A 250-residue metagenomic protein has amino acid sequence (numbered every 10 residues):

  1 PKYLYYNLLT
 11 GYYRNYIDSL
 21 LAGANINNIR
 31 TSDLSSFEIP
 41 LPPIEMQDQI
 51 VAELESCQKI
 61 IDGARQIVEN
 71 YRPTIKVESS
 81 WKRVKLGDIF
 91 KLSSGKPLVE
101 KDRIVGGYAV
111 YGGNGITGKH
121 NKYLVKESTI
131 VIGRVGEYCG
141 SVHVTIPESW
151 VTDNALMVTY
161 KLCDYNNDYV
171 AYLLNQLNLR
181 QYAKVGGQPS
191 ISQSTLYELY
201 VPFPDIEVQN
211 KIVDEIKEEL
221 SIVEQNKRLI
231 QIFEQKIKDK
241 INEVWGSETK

Functional and structural regions predicted by a protein language model:
K2, R14, D18, A22-I44 (+2 more regions): A short glycine-rich beta-alpha junction/loop motif
Y3-N7, E53, N166-L173, V208-K211 (+1 more regions): Short amphipathic alpha-helical coupling segments at ligand-binding clamshell hinges and other catalytic/signaling
Y5-D18, L86-L98, Y108-K119, Y123-S141 (+3 more regions): Short Ser/Thr-interspersed hydrophobic loop/turn segments at strand-loop and sheet-helix junctions that line or gate
G11, I17, G23-N25, N167 (+5 more regions): Short leucine-rich amphipathic alpha-helices used at interfaces
I29, P73, W81-V84, Y165 (+1 more regions): A broad, structural micro-motif
S36-G113, E198-K250: Non-catalytic DNA-recognition/assembly elements of restriction-modification systems
